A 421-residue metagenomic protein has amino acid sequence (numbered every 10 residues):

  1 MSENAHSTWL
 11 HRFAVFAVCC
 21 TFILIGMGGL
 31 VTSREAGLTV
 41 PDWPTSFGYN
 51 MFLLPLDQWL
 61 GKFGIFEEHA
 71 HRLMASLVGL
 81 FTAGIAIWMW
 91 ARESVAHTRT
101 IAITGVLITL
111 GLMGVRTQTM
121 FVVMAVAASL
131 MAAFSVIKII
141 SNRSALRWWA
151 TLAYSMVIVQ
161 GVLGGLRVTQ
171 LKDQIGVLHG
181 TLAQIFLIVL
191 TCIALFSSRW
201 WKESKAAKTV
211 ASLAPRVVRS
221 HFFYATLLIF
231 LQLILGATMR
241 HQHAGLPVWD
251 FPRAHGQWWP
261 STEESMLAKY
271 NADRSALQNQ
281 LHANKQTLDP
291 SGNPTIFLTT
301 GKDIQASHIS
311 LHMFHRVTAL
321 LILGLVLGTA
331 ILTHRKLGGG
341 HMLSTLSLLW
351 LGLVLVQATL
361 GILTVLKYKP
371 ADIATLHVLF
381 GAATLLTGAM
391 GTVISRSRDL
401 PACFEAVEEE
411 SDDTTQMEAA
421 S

Functional and structural regions predicted by a protein language model:
M1-W9, V95-T98, A102-I108, I140 (+4 more regions): Membrane-interfacial, low-structure loops and terminal tails that flank and connect transmembrane helices in multi-pass
L10-G37, L228-R240: N-terminal signal-anchor transmembrane alpha helix
V31-V40, T117-V123, I158-T181, M239-D250 (+1 more regions): Interfacial helix-loop-helix junctions of multi-pass membrane proteins
T32-H69, G245-S307: Extracytosolic (periplasmic/ER-lumenal) interhelical loops and adjacent juxtamembrane/interface segments of multi-pass
F66-F81, V115-A127, Q174-L187, S310-G328 (+1 more regions): Membrane-interface loop-to-helix entry segments
T82-W90, I322-L337: Hydrophobic, aromatic-rich transmembrane alpha-helices and their immediate juxtamembrane boundary segments
A91-S144: Transmembrane alpha-helices
R92-I101, S135-T151, A330-W350: Membrane-interface helix-loop-helix junctions at transmembrane boundaries of multi-pass membrane enzymes, predominantly
